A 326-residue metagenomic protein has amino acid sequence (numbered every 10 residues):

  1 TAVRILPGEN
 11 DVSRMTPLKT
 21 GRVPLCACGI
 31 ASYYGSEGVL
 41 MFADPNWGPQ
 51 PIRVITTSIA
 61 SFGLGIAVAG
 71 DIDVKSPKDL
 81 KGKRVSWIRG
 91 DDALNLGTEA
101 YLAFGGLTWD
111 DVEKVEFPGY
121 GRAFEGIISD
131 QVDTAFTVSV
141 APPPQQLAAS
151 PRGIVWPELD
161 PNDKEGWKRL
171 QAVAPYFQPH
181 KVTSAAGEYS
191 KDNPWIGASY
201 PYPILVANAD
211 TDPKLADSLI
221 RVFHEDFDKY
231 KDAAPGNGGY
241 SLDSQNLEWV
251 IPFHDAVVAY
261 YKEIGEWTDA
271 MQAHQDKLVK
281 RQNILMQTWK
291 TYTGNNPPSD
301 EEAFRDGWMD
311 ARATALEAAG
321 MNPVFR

Functional and structural regions predicted by a protein language model:
T1, N95-V112, Q131, A148-P151 (+3 more regions): Ligand-binding cleft/hinge of the Venus flytrap
T1-G90, L94-F104, V115, W156: Short, glycine-/small- and polar/acidic-enriched structural segments that line small-molecule recognition paths
S13, P17, K75, A93-A100 (+8 more regions): Extracytoplasmic/secreted proteins, especially bacterial periplasmic and envelope-associated proteins
K19, V23, D71, A103-L107 (+5 more regions): Sec-exported extracytoplasmic/periplasmic mature domains
I30-S32, M41-A43, I72, W109-D111 (+1 more regions): Pocket-lining segment of extracytoplasmic ligand-binding domains
P49-I52, L64-V68, V155-K164, Q171-K181 (+1 more regions): Electropositive, surface-exposed helix/loop patches at the edges of structured domains that serve as adaptable
G82-A100, Y176-Y240, Q245-V250: Ligand-binding clefts/hinges and TM-proximal coupling segments of bilobed small-molecule sensing domains
S139-R152, W156, K214-A216, H224-R326: An extracytoplasmic/periplasmic, membrane-proximal ligand-sensing/linker region
